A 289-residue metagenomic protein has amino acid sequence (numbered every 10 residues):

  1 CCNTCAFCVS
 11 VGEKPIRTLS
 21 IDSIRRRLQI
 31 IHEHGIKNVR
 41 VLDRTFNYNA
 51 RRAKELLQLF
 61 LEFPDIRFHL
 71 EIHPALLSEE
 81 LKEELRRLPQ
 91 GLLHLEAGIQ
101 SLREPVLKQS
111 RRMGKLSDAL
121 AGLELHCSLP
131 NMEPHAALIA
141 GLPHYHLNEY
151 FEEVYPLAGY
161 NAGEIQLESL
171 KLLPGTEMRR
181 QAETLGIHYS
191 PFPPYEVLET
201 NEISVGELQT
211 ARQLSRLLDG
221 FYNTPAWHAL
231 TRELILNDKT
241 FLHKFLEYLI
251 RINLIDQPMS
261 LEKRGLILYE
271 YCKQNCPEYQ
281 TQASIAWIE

Functional and structural regions predicted by a protein language model:
C1-D22: Canonical Radical SAM [4Fe-4S] cluster-binding loop centered on the CxxxCxxC motif and its immediate flanking residues
N3, A50-R51, I99, P105-S110 (+4 more regions): Flexible glycine/acidic-rich beta-alpha junction loops that bind and position SAM and/or redox cofactors in anaerobic
V11, L42, E168: Conserved residues at the C-terminal ends of beta-strands
I21-P143: Conserved SAM/AdoMet-binding glycine-rich loop
V39, F68, P134, G163-L167 (+2 more regions): Acidic/polar loop patches that form or flank catalytic/metal-binding clefts of enzymes that bind anionic ligands
L57-L59, R86-L88, E153, Q181-G186: Short, hinge-like loop/turn segments at secondary-structure boundaries
E80-L85, P143-N161: Catalytic cores of alpha/beta
L214-E289: Radical SAM enzyme core and accessory elements
